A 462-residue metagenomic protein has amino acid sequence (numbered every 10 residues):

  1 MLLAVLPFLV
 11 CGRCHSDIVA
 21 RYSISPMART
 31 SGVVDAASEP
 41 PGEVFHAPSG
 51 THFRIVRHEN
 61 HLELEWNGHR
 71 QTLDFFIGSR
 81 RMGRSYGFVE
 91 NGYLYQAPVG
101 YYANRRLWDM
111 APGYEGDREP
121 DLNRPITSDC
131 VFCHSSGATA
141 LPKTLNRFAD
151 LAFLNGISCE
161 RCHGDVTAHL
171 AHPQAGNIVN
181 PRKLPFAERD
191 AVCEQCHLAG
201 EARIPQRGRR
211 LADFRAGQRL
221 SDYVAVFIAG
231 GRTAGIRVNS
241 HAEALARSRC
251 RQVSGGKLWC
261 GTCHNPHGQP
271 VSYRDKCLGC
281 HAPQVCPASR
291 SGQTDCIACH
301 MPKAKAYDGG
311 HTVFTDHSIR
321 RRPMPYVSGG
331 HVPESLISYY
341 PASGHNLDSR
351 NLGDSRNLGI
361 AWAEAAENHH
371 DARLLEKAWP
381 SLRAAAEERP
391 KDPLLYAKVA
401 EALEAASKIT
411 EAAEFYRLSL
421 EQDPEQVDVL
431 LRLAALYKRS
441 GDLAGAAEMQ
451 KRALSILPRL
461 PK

Functional and structural regions predicted by a protein language model:
L9, S16-S79, G83-E90, L94 (+3 more regions): Primarily the internal scaffold of c-type cytochrome electron-transfer domains, especially repeated/multiheme c-type
E364, A405, R439-S440: Register position in tetratricopeptide repeats
A385, L418-S419, R452-A453: Canonical positions in the second alpha-helix
